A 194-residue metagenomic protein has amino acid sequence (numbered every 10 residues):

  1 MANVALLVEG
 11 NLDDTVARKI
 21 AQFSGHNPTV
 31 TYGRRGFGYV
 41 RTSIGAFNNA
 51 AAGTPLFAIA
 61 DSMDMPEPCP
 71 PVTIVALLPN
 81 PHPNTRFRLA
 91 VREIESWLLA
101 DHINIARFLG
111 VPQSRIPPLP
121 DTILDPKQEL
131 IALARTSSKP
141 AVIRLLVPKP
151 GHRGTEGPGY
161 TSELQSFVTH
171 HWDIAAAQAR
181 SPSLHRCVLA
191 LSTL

Functional and structural regions predicted by a protein language model:
A2-N3, D14-V30, R41-F57, S62-L194: C-terminal accessory helical subdomains adjacent to catalytic cores in phosphodiester- and nucleotide-handling enzymes
L6: RNase H-like, metal-dependent nuclease domains and their acidic two-metal-ion catalytic environment used
E9-G10: Helix N-cap/beta->alpha junction signal
R34-F37: Conserved helicase motor
